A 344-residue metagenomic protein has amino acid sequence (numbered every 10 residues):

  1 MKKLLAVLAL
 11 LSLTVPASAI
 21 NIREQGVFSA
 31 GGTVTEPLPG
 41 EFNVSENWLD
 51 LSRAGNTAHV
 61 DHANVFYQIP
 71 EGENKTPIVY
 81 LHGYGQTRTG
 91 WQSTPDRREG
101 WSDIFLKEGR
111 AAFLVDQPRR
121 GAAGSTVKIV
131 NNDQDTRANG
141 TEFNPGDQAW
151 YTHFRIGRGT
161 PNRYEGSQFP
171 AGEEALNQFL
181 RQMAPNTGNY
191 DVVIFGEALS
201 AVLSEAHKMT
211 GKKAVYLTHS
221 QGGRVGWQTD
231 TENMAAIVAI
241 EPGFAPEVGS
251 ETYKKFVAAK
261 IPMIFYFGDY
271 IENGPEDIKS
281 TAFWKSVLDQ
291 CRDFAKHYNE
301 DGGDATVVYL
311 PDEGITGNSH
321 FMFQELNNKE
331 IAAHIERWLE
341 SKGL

Functional and structural regions predicted by a protein language model:
I20-E73: N-terminal cap/lid segment of alpha/beta-hydrolase-fold proteins
K75-G83: Short beta-strand element of the alpha/beta-hydrolase
H82-T94, G243: Active-site glycine-rich loops that stabilize anionic/oxyanionic intermediates across multiple enzyme folds
R98-A123: Conserved alpha/beta-hydrolase
V193-A214: Conserved acidic catalytic loop of the alpha/beta-hydrolase fold
L217-G226: Gly/Ala-rich beta-loop-alpha elbow adjacent to hydrolase catalytic centers
A236-L310: The feature captures the conserved acid-bearing segment of alpha/beta-hydrolase catalytic domains
D301, G317, F321-L344: Catalytic active-site module of serine/aspartate enzymes centered on a nucleophile-bearing elbow/loop
